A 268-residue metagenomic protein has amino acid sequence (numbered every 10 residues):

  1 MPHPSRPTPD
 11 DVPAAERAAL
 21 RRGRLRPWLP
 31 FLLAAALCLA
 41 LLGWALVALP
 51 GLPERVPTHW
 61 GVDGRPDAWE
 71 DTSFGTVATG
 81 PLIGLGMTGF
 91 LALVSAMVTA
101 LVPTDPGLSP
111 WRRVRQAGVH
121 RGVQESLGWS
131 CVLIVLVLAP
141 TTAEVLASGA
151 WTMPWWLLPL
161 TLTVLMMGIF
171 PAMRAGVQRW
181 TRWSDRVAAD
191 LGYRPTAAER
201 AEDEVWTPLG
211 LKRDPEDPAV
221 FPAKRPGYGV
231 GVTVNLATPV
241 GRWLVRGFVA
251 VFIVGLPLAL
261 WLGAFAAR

Functional and structural regions predicted by a protein language model:
P2-S5, Q178-A237: Membrane-proximal soluble regions of multi-pass membrane proteins
H3, M87-S109, P171-V187: Membrane-water interface of transmembrane alpha-helices
V12-G23, D67-A68, R113-A117, Y228-L236: Cytosolic juxtamembrane amphipathic/interface segments immediately preceding and feeding into a transmembrane helix
P27-A35, L93-V94, R121-L136, V240-V249: Select subsegments of transmembrane alpha-helices in polytopic membrane proteins, especially boundary-proximal
A34-L37, E70-A92, P154-F170: Alpha-helical transmembrane segments
G43, W129-G149, V220-V240, I253-L256: Alpha-helical transmembrane segments and their membrane-interface junctions in multi-pass membrane proteins
A45-V77, V220-P222, G231-V234: Active-site and channel-lining beta-strand-loop segments that bind or position nucleotide-derived/phosphorylated
V254-R268: Juxtamembrane boundary at the C-terminal end of a transmembrane helix
